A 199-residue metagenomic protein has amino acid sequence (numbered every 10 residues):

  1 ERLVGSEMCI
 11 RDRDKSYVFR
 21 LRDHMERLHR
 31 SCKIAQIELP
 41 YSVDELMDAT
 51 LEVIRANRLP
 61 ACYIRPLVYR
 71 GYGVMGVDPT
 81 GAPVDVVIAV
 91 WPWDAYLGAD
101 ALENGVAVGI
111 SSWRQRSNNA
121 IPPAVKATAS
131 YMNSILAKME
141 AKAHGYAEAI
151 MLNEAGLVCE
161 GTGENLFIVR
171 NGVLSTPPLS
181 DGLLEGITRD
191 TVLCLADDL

Functional and structural regions predicted by a protein language model:
E1-G5, I10: Single conserved hydrophobic/aromatic residue that forms the stacking wall/gate of nucleotide- or nucleobase-binding
R11-K15, R70-G71, P92, N153-A155 (+1 more regions): Short acidic-glycine loop/turn motifs at beta-strand connectors
D14-A49: N-terminal leader/propeptide and maturation segments of large enzyme subunits in energy/redox metabolism and hydrolases
D44-H144: Extended Lys/Arg-rich, glycine-bearing segments that form polyanion-binding/interaction patches within enzyme domains
D85, G105, Y146-E148, A155 (+1 more regions): Short glycine-rich loop/turn motifs
I135-K142, Y146-E160: Aromatic- and charge-enriched substrate-recognition/interaction segments in catalytic or ligand-/protein-binding
I150, L157-E185: Glycine- and Gly-Pro-enriched alpha-helical subdomains that act as flexible, kink-prone "lid/hinge" or packing modules
S180, L184-L199: Extended C-terminal subregions enriched in glycine
